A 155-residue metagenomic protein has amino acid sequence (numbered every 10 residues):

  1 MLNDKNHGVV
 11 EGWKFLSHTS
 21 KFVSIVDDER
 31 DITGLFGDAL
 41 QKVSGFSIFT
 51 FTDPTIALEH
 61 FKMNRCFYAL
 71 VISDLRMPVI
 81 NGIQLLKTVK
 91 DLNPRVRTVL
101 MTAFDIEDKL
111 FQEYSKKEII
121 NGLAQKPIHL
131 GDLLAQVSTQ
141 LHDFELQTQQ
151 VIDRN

Functional and structural regions predicted by a protein language model:
M1-S24, R30, G34-D38, H129-N155: Non-catalytic signal-transmission and effector/linker regions of two-component phosphorelay proteins
R30-F49, K117: Two-component/phosphorelay signaling modules centered on CheY-like receiver
T50-L70: Acidic, metal-coordinating helix/loop segments flanking the phosphotransfer/catalytic sites of two-component signaling
T52-D53, N81-Q84: Acidic catalytic/metal-coordinating carboxylates
E59, I83-R95: Short amphipathic alpha-helix used as the core "switch/output" element in two-component signaling
D74, T102: Active-site residues of response regulator receiver
M77: Receiver (REC) domain active-site loop signature in two-component systems and cognate sites in sensor histidine kinases
Q84, D105-L123, G131, A135: Alpha4 helix (beta4-alpha4-beta5 surface) of REC/receiver domains from two-component response regulators
